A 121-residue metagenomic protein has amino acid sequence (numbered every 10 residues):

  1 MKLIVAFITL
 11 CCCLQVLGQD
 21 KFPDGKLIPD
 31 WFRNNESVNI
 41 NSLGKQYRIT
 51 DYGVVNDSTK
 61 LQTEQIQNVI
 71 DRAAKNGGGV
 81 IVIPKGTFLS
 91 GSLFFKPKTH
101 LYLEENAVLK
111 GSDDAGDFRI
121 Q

Functional and structural regions predicted by a protein language model:
K2, L10-C12, V16-V82, L89-S90 (+2 more regions): Extracellular "leader-to-stem" segments immediately downstream of a signal peptide or signal-anchor in secreted/lumenal
